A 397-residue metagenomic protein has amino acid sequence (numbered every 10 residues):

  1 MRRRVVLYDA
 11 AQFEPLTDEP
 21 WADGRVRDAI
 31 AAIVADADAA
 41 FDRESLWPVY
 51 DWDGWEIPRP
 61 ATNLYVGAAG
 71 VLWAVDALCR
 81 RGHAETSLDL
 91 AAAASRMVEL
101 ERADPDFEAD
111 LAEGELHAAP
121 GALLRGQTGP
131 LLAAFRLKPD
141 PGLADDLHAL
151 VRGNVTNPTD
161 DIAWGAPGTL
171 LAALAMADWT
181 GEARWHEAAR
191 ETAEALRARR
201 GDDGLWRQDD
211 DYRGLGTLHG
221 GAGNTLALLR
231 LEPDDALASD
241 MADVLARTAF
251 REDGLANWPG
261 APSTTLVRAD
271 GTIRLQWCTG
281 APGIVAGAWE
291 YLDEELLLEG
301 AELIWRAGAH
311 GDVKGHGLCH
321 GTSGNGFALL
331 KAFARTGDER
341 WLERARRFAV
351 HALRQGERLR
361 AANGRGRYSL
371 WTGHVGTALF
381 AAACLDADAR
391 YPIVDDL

Functional and structural regions predicted by a protein language model:
M1-G67, W73-A77, R81-M97, R190-L196: Low-complexity, Ser/Thr/Pro/Gly-enriched N-terminal "stalk/linker" regions
M1-I33, R230, R268, E290-L292 (+7 more regions): Terminal, non-catalytic domain-edge segments
V6-Q12, A61-A77, A119-R136, D161-A177 (+4 more regions): Well-ordered alpha-helical segments within folded domains of soluble proteins
E14-R27, A77-A92, A134-L147, M176-R190 (+4 more regions): Structural helix-adjacent loops and short alpha-helical linkers that scaffold large soluble proteins
D28-L46, D89-L111, P139-T159, A188-L205 (+3 more regions): Long, well-ordered core segments of solenoidal/helical folds
I57, N63, A69, D76 (+2 more regions): Extended ligand-binding groove/face enriched in aromatic
A183-Y291: Extended ligand-binding clefts on enzyme/binding-domain cores
E294-E339: C-terminal structural cap/anchor segments
